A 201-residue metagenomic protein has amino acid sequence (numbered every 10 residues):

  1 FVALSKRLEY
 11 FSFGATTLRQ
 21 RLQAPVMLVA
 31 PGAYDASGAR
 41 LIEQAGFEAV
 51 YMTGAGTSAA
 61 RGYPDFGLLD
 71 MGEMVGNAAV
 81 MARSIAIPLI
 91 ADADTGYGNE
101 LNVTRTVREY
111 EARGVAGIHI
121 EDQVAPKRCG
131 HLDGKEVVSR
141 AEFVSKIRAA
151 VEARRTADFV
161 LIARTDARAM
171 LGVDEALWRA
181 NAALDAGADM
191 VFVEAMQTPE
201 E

Functional and structural regions predicted by a protein language model:
F13-R21, P25-E201: Alpha/beta enzyme core
